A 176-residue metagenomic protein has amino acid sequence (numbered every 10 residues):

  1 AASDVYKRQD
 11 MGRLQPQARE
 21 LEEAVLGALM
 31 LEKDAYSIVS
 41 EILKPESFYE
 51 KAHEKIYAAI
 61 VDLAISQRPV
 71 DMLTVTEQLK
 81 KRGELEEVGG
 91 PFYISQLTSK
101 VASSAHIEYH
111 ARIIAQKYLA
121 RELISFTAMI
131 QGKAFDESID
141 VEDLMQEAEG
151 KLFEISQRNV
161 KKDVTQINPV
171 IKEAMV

Functional and structural regions predicted by a protein language model:
S3-L119: Noncatalytic partner-interaction/assembly domains of nucleic-acid and motor enzyme complexes, especially the accessory
R8, S138, V164: Conserved catalytic-core motifs characterized by acidic clusters
L21, P69, V141-E142, I167: Generic alpha-helix initiation/capping and coil-helix boundary signal
G27, K162-V176: The Walker A/P-loop phosphate-binding site
M30, S40, A128, E149 (+2 more regions): Amphipathic, well-packed alpha-helical segments that form the structural scaffold of globular domains
L43-P45, D140, Q166: Short, solvent-exposed coil/turn linker segments
P91-K161: Extended, charged alpha-helical coiled-coil/arm scaffolds that mediate oligomerization and mechanical coupling in large
